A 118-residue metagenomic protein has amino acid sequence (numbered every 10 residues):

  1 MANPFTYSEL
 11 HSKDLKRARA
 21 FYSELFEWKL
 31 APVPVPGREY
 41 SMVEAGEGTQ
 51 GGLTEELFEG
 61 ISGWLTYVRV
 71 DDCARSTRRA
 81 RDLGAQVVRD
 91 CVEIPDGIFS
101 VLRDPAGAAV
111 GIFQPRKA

Functional and structural regions predicted by a protein language model:
M1-R19, G48, G63-V68, F113-A118: N-terminal beta-strand motif that seeds the catalytic metal site of vicinal oxygen chelate
N3, L10, A31-P34, T77-A118: Vicinal oxygen chelate
S12, L25-E27: Acidic/polar low-complexity segments and flexible, solvent-exposed patches
Y22: Catalytic core of tubulin tyrosine ligase-like
W28-G63, A109-Q114: Conserved short beta-strand elements that form part of the metal-binding/catalytic scaffold of enzyme active sites
Y40-M42, Y67, F99-V101: Conserved hydrophobic/aromatic beta-strand scaffold that supports enzyme active sites
S62-A85: Mid-chain, well-packed structural core segment of small domains
